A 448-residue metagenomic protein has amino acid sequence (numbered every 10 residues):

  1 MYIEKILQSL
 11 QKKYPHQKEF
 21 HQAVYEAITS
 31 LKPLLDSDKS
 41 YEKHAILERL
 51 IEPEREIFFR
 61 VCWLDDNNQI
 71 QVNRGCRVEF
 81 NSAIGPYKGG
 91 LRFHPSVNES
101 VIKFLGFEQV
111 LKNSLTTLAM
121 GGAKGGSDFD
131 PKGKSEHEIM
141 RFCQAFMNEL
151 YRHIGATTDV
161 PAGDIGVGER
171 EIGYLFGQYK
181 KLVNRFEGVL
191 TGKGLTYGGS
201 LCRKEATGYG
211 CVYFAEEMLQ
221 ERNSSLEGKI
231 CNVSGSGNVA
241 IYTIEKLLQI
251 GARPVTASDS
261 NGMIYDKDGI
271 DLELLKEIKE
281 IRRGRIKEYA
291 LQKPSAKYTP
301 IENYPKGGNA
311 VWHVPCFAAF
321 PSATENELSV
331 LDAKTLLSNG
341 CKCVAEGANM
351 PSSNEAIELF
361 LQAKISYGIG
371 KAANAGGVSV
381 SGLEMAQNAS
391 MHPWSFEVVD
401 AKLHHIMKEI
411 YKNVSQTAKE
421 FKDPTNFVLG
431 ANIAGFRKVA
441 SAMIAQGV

Functional and structural regions predicted by a protein language model:
Y2-A23, M218, S322, L337-V448: Adenosine-phosphate binding glycine-rich loop
H21, S37-H44, T117, I154-G163 (+3 more regions): Flexible, glycine/charged-enriched surface loops at secondary-structure junctions
S40-Q71: Structured beta-strand/loop patches that form or line metal/cofactor-binding pockets in enzymes
F59-K124, D128: Phosphate-interaction motifs
H94, N113-E227: Glycine/serine-rich phosphate-binding loop and adjoining beta1-alpha1 elements at the start of nucleotide-handling
G199-H313: Glycine-rich phosphate/diphosphate-binding loop of Rossmann-like nucleotide-binding domains
G262-Y367, A372: Rossmann-like adenosine-cofactor binding region
